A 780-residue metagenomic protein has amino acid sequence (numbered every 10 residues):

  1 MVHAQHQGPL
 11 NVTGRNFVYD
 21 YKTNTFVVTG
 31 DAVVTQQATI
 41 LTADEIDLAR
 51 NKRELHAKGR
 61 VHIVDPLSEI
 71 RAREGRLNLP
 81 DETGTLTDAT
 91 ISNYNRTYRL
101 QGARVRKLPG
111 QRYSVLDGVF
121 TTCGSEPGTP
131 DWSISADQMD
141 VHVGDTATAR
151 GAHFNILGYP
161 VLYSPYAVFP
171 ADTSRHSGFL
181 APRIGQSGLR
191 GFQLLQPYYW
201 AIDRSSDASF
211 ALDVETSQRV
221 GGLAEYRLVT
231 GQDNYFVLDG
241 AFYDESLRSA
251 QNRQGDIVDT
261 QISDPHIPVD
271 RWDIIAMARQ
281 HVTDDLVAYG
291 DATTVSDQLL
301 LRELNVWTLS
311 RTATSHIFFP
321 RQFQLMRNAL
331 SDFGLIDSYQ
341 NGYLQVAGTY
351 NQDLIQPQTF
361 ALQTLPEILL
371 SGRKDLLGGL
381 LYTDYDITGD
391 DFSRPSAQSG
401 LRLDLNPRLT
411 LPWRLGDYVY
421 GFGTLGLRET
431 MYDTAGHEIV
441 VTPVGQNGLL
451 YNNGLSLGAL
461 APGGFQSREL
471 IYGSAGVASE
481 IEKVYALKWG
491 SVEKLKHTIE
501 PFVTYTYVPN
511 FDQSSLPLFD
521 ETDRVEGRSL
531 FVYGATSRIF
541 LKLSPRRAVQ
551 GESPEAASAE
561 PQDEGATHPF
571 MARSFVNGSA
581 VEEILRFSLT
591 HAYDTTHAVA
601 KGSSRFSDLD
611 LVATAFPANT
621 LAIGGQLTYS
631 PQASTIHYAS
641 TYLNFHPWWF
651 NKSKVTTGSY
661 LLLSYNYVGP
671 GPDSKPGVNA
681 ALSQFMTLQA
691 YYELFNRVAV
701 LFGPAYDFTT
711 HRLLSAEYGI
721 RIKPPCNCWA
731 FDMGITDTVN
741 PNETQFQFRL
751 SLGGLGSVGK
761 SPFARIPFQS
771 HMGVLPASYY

Functional and structural regions predicted by a protein language model:
M1, Q5, A557-E560: Intrinsic disorder/low-complexity segments
V2-S125: Charged (often Lys/Glu-rich) extended helix/loop segments that serve as interaction or gating elements
S68, E74-G84, I91-S114, G118-I134 (+2 more regions): Outer-membrane beta-barrel proteins and related beta-barrel translocases across Gram-negative bacteria
